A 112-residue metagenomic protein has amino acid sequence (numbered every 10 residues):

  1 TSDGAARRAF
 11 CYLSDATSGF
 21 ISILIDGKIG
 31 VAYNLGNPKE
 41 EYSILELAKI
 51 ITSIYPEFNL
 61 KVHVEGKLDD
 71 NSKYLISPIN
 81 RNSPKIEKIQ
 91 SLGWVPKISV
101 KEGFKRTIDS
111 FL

Functional and structural regions predicted by a protein language model:
T1-L112: C-terminal substrate-binding subdomain of Rossmann-fold SDR/epimerase-dehydratase oxidoreductases
